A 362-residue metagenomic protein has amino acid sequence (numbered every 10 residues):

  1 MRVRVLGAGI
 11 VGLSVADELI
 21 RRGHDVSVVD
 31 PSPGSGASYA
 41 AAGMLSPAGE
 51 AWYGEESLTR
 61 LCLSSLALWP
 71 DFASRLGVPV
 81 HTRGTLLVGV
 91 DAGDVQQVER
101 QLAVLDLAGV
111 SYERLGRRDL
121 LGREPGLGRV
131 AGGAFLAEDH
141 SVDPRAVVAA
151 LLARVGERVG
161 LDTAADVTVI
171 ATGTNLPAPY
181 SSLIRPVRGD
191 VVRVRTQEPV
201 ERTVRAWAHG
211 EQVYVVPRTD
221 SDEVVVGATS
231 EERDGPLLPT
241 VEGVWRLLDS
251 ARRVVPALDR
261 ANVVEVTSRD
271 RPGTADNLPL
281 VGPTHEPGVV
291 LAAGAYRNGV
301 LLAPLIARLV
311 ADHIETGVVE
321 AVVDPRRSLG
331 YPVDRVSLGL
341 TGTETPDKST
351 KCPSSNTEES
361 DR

Functional and structural regions predicted by a protein language model:
R4-L6, A165-N175, A307: Short hydrophobic core segments
G7-G9, L13, P31: Glycine-rich Rossmann-fold phosphate-binding loop(s) that bind the pyrophosphate of adenine dinucleotide cofactors
V11, G34, N175: Conserved Rossmann-like nucleotide-cofactor binding loop
D17-R21, P31, M44, P79-H81 (+1 more regions): Active-site substrate-recognition segment that forms the wall of the catalytic cavity or substrate channel
I20-Y39: Glycine-rich FAD pyrophosphate-binding loop
G43-D119: Dinucleotide-binding Rossmann-like beta1-alpha1 core, especially the glycine-rich loop that anchors the ADP
G133-V167: Helical element adjacent to the flavin cofactor pocket in flavoenzyme catalytic cores
A261-C352, T357-R362: C-terminal catalytic lobe of FAD-dependent flavoproteins
